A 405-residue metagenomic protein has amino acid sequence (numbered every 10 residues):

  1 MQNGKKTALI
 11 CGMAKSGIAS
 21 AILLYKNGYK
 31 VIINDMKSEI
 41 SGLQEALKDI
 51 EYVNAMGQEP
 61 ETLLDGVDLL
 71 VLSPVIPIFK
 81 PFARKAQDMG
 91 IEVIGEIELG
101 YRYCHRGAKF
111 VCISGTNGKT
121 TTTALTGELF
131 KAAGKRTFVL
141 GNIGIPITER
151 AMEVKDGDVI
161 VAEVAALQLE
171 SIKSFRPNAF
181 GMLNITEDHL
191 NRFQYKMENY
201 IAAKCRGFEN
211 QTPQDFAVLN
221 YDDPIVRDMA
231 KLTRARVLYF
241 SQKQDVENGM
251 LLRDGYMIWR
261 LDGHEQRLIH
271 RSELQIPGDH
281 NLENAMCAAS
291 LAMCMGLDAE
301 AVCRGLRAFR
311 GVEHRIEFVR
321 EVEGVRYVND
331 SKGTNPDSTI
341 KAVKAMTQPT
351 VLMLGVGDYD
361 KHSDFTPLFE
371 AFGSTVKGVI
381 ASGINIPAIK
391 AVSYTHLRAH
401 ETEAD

Functional and structural regions predicted by a protein language model:
Q2-T7, G17-N27, I269-V376: Nucleotide phosphate-binding/pyrophosphate-handling subdomain across enzymes that bind or process nucleotide phosphates
K5-T7, L23-K26, E61-D65, P74-Y221 (+1 more regions): Phosphate-binding loop of NTP-binding sites
M13: Glycine-rich Rossmann-fold phosphate-binding loop(s) that bind the pyrophosphate of adenine dinucleotide cofactors
I32, F138, I380: Conserved beta-strand positions in the Rossmann-like core of class I SAM-dependent methyltransferases
I32-Q44: NAD(P)-binding Rossmann-fold cofactor-contacting core
E51-E61: Glycine-rich, highly charged phosphate/nucleotide-binding loops
G57-Q58, I94-L99, A235-L252, C303-R307 (+2 more regions): Beta-strand->loop->alpha-helix junctions that form or flank phosphate-binding loops in nucleotide-handling enzymes
T395-T402: Conserved small/polar residues in nucleotide/adenosyl-binding loops
